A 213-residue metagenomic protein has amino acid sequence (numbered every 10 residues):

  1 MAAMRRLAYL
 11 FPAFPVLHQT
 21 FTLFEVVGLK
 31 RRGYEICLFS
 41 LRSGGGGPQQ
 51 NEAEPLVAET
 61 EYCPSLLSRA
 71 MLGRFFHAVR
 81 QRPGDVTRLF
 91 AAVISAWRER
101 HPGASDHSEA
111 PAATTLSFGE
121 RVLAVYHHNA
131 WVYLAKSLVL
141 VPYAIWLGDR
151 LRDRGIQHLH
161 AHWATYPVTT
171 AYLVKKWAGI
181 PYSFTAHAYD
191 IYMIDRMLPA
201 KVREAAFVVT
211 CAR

Functional and structural regions predicted by a protein language model:
M1-A70, R152-R154, I180, F207-C211: N-terminal subdomain of nucleotide-sugar transferases
F11-P12, L41, A164, A186-Y189: Histidine-centered beta-alpha loop that forms part of the nucleotide-sugar donor binding/catalytic region in diverse
H18, P167-T170, Y192-D195: Short, well-ordered alpha-helical microsegments
E25, T170-V174, R196-K201: A short acidic, amphipathic alpha-helical/loop segment
S43-A135: A conserved catalytic-core segment of Leloir-type glycosyltransferases
W131-V132, P181-H187, Y192-A206, T210: A conserved, positively charged/aromatic
Y133-G148, I156-W177: An aromatic- and histidine-rich active-site surface loop
W163, C211-R213: Helix N-cap/beta->alpha junction signal
